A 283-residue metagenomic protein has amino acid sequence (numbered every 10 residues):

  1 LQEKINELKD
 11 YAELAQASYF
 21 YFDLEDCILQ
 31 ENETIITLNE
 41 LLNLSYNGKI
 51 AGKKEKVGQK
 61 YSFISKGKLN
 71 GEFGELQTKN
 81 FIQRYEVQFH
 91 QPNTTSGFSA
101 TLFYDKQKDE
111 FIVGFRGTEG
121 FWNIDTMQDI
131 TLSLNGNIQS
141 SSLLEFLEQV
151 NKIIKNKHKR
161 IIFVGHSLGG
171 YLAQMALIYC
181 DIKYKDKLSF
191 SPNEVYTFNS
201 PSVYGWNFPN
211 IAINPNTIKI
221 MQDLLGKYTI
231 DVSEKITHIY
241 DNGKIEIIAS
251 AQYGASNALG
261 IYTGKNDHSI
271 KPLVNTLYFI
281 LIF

Functional and structural regions predicted by a protein language model:
L1-I28, T34, N39: Intrinsically disordered, low-complexity regulatory segments that flank or lie outside the structured catalytic cores
Y11, E110, I236: A residue-level signal for beta-strand positions that form part of recognition/binding surfaces within mature
L24-C27, E40-V164, Y179-G205, P209-A212 (+1 more regions): A conserved cap/lid and substrate-binding interface adjacent to the catalytic center of lipid-processing enzymes
D26-N39, I124-L134, S250-G264: Surface-exposed flexible segments
N123, P192-E194, P201-F283: Lipolytic serine-hydrolase domain surface
G165-G169, A173: Gly/Ala-rich beta-loop-alpha elbow adjacent to hydrolase catalytic centers
A176: Aromatic pocket-lining residues of Rossmann-like dinucleotide-binding sites
